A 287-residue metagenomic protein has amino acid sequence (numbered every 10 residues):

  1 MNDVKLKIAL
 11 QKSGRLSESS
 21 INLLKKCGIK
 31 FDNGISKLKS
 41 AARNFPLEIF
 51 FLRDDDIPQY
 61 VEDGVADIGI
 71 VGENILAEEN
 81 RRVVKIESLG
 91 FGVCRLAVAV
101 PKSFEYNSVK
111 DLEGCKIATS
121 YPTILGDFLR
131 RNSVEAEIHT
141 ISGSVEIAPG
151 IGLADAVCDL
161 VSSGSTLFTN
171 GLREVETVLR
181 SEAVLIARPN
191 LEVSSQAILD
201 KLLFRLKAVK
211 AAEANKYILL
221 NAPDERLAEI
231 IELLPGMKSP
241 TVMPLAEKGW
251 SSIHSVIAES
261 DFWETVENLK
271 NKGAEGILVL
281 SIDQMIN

Functional and structural regions predicted by a protein language model:
M1-N2, V61: Intrinsic-disorder/low-complexity regions
N2-P46, G72-V84, L89-G90, R95 (+2 more regions): Small-molecule-sensing regulatory modules
E48-V65: Short, structured active-site "lid" loops
V65-E73: Active-site cofactor/substrate anionic-group-binding motifs, chiefly glycine- and Lys/Arg-rich phosphate-binding loops
